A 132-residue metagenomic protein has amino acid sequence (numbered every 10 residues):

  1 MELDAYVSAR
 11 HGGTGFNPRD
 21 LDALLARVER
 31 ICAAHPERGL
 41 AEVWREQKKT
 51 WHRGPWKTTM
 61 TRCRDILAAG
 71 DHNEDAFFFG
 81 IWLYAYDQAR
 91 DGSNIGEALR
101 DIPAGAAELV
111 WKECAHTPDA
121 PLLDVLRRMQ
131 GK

Functional and structural regions predicted by a protein language model:
M1-P118, D124: Short N-proximal segments of mature Sec-exported proteins
G131-K132: Short, solvent-exposed mixed-charge patches
